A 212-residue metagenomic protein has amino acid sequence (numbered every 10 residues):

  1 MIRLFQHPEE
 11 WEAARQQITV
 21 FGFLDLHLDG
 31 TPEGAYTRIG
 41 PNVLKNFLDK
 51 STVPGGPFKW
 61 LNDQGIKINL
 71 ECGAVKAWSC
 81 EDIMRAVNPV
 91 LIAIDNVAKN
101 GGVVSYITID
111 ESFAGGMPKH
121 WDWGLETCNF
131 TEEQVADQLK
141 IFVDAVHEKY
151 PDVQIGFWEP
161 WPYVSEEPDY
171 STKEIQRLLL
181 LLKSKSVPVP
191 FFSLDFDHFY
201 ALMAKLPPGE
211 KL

Functional and structural regions predicted by a protein language model:
M1, N69-W78, H147-Q176, V189-F199: Aromatic-lined carbohydrate-recognition surfaces of secreted/lumenal glycan-active proteins
I2-N69, G101-T108, K185-F191: Catalytic domains of carbohydrate-active enzymes, especially glycoside hydrolases
R3-E10, F47-P57, V90-I94, L139-V143 (+2 more regions): Alpha-helical scaffolding within the catalytic cores of extracellular/periplasmic polymer-degrading hydrolases
H27, R38-F47, A74-M84, L125-E133 (+1 more regions): The substrate-binding groove and active-site-proximal loops of carbohydrate-active enzymes, especially glycoside
G40-Q64, E71, E133, D137-D144 (+1 more regions): Glycoside hydrolase catalytic-domain groove-lining segments
P54-N96, P118-K119, L125, Y163-K173: Active-site-adjacent "subsite" loops/lids of carbohydrate-active enzymes
D82-D110, F130-H147, S171-V189: An active-site-proximal structural segment forming one wall of the substrate-binding cleft that immediately precedes
I94-F130, G156-V164, V187-A201: Active-site groove signature of glycoside hydrolases
